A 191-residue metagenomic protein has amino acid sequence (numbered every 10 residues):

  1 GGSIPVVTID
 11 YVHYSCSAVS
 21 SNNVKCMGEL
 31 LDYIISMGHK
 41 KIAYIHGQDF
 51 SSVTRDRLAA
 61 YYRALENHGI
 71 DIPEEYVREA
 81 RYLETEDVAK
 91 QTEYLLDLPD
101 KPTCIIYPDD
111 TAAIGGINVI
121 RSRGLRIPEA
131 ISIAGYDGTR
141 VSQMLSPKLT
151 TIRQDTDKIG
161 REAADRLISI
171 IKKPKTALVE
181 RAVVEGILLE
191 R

Functional and structural regions predicted by a protein language model:
G2-R191: Bacterial carbohydrate/catabolite-sensing allosteric modules
